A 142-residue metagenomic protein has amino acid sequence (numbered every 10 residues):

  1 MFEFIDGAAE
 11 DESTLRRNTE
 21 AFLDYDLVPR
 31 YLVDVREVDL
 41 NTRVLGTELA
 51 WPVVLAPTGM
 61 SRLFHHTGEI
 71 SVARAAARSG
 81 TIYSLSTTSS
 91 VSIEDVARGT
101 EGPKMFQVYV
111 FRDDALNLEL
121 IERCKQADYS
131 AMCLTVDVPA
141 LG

Functional and structural regions predicted by a protein language model:
M1-I5, V53-M60, A77: Glycine-/proline-rich flexible loop or hinge segments
M1-L49: An N-cap/entry alpha-helix motif that binds or orients negatively charged groups
A9, S13-R17, S71, V91 (+2 more regions): Conserved active-site and cofactor/substrate-binding residues in soluble primary-metabolism enzymes
N41-P52, M60-A73, T88-E101, A140: N-terminal active-site wall of soluble small-molecule enzyme domains
V53-A56, T81-L85, K104-V108, M132: Hydrophobic faces of well-ordered beta-strands that scaffold small-molecule active sites in alpha/beta enzyme cores
V54-H66, F106-A115: Active-site mouth loops of central-metabolism enzymes
M60, R74, R78, D95-G99 (+1 more regions): Alpha/beta enzyme core
T88, Y109, D137: Histidine-centered beta-alpha loop that forms part of the nucleotide-sugar donor binding/catalytic region in diverse
